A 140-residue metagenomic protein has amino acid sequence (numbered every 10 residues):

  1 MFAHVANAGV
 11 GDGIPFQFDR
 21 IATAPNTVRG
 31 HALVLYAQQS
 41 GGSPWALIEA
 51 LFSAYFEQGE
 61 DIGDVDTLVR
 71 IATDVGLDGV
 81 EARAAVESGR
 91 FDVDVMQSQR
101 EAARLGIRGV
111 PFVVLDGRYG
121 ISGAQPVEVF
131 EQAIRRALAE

Functional and structural regions predicted by a protein language model:
M1-R29: Ordered, amphipathic secondary-structure segments that act as subunit-interaction surfaces in large macromolecular
H31, L35-E140: C-terminal cap of thioredoxin/glutaredoxin-like
